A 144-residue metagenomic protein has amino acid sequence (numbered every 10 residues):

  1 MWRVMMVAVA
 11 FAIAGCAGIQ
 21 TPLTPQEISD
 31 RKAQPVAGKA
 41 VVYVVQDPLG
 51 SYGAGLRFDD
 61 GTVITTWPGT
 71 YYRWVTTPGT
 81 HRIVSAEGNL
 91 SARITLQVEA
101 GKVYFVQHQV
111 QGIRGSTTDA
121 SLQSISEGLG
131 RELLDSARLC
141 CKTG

Functional and structural regions predicted by a protein language model:
M1-G18: Sec-dependent bacterial lipoprotein signal peptides
C16-G144: Short loop/turn and low-complexity linker motifs enriched in small/turn-promoting residues
